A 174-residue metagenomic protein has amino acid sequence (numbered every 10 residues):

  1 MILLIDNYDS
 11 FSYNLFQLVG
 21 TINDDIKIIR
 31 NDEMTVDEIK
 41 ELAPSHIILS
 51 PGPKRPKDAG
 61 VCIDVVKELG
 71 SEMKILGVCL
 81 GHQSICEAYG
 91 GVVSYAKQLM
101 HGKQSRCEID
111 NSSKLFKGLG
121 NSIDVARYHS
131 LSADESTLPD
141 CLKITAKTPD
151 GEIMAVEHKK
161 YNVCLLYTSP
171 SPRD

Functional and structural regions predicted by a protein language model:
M1-S71, L80, R173: N-terminal beta1-alpha1 cap of cysteine-dependent amidohydrolase-like domains
K27-E33, P56, R106-I109, V125-H129 (+1 more regions): Short gly/ser/thr-rich secondary-structure transition/capping motifs
P44-S113, K117-G118, D124: Cysteine-nucleophile active-site neighborhood
S45, K160-L166: Short helix/strand-capping connector loops at secondary-structure junctions
Q104-R106, I153-A155, L165: Conserved hydrophobic/aromatic beta-strand scaffold that supports enzyme active sites
S113-K160: Catalytic beta-strand/loop cores that center a nucleophilic Ser/Cys/Thr and support acyl-enzyme chemistry
Y167-D174: Conserved small/polar residues in nucleotide/adenosyl-binding loops
